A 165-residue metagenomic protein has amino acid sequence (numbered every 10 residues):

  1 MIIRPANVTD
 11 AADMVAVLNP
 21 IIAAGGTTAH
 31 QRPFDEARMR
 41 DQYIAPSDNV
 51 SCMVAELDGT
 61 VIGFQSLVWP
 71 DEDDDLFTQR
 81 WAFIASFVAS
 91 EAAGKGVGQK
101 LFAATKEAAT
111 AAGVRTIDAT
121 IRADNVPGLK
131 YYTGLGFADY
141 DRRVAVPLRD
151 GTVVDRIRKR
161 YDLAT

Functional and structural regions predicted by a protein language model:
I2-M14: A short beta-loop-alpha structural element at the N-terminal edge of CoA-dependent acyl/N-acetyltransferase catalytic
P5-V8, R32-E91, F102-A103, A108 (+1 more regions): Acetyl-CoA-dependent GNAT
V15-Q42: Conserved GNAT-fold acetyl-CoA-binding loop/helix
V50, V154-R158: Short hydrophobic/aromatic beta-strand or adjacent loop that forms the aromatic wall/cage of a ligand/substrate-binding
G59, G96, N125: Conserved G/P- and acidic residue-centered "switch" motifs that form tight phosphate/ATP-binding loops in soluble
S66-E72, D118-R122, T133, A138-D155: Conserved catalytic-core motifs of GNAT/GCN5-like acyltransferases
G94-E107, L129-G134: Conserved acetyl-CoA-binding loop-helix of GNAT-fold acetyltransferases
A109-I121: Conserved GNAT acetyl-CoA-binding A-motif
